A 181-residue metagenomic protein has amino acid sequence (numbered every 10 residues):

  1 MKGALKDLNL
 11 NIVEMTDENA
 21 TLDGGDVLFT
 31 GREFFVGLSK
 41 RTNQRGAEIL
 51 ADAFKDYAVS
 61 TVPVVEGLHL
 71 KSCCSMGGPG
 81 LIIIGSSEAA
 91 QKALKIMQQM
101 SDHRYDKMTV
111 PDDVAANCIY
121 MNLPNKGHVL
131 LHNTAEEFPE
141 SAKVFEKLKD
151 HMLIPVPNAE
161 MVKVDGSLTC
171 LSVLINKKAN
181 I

Functional and structural regions predicted by a protein language model:
M1-I181: The feature marks the mature, well-folded catalytic cores of soluble enzymes
